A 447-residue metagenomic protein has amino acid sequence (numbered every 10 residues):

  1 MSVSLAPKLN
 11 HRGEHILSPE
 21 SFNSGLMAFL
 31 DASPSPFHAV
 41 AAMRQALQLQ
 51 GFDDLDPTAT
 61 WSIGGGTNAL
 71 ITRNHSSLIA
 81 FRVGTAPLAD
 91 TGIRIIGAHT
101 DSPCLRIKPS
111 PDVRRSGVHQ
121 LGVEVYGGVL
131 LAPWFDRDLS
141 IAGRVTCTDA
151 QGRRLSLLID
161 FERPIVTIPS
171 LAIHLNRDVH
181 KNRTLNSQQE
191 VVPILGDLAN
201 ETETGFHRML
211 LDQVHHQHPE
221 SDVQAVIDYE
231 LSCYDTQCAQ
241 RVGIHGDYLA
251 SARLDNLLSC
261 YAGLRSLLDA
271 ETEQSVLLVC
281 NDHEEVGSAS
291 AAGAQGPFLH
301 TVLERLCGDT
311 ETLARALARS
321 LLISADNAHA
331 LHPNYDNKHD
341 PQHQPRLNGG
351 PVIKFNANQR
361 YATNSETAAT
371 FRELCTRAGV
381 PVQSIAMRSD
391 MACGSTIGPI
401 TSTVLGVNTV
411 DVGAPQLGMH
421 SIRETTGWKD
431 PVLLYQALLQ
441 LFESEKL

Functional and structural regions predicted by a protein language model:
M1-L447: N-terminal hydrophobic/helix-forming segments and targeting peptides
